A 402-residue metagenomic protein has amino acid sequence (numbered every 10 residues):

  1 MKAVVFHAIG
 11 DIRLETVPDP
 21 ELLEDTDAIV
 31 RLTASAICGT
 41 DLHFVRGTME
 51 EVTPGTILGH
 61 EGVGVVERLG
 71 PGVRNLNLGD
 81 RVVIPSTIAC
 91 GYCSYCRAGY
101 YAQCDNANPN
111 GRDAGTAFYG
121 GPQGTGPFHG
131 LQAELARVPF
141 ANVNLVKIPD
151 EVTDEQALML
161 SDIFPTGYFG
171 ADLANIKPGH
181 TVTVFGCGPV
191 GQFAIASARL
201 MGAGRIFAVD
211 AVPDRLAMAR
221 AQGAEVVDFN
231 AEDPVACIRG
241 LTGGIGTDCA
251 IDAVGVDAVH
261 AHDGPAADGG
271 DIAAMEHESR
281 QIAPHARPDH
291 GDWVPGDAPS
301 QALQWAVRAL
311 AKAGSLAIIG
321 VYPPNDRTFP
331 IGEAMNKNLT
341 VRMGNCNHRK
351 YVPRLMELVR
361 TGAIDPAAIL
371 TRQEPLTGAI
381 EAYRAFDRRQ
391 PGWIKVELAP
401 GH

Functional and structural regions predicted by a protein language model:
P18-S35, T48-R97, Y101-A102, N110 (+2 more regions): Glycine-rich beta-strand-centered segment in the early N-terminal region that forms part of a ligand/cofactor-binding
N75-L78, P178, K312: Short, flexible surface segments
C90-F185, A367: NAD(P)H dinucleotide-binding glycine-rich loop of Rossmann-like/cofactor-binding domains, especially the beta1-alpha1
E134, L145-E232, A236, T247-I251: Mid-domain Rossmann-like dinucleotide-binding core that forms the NAD(H)/NADP(H) cofactor-binding site
A174-I176, M201, A217, Q222-T340: Glycine-rich cofactor phosphate-binding loops and adjacent beta1-alpha1 units of small-molecule cofactor enzyme domains
V212, Y322, N347: Residues in the short beta-alpha loop(s) of Rossmann-like NAD(P)-binding domains
Q304-R308, H348-H402: C-terminal hydrophobic helical "lid"/dimerization subdomain of Rossmann-like NAD(P)H-dependent oxidoreductases
K312-I319, F329-I369: Rossmann-fold dehydrogenase core element
